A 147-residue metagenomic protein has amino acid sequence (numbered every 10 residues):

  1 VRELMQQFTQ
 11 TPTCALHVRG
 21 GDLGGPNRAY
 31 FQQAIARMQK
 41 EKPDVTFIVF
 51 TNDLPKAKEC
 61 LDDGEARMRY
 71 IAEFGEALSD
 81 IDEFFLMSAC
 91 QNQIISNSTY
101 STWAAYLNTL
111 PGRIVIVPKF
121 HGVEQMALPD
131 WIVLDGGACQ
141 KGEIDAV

Functional and structural regions predicted by a protein language model:
V1-L78, P111: Core catalytic architecture of nucleotide-activated donor-dependent transferases building glycoconjugates
A15, Y70, V115, W131-V133 (+1 more regions): Conserved beta-strand scaffold positions in the cores of enzyme catalytic domains, especially in NTP/NDP-utilizing
A72-G75, K119, D135-G137: Residues at the C-termini of beta-strands that transition into short coil/loop
E76, T109-R113, A138-I144: Intrinsically disordered, low-complexity coil segments
D80-M126: A donor-sugar binding/catalytic signature common to diverse glycosyltransferases and related nucleotide-sugar
V123-V147: Leloir-type glycosyltransferase catalytic cores
